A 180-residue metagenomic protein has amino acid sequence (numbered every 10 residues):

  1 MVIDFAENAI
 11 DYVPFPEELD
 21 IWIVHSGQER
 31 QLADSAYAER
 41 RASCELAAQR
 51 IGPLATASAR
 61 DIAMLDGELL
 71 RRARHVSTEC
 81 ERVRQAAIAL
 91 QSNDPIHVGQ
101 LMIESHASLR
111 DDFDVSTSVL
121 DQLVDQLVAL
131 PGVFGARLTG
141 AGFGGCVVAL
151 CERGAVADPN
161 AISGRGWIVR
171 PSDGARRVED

Functional and structural regions predicted by a protein language model:
M1-G135, A149-D180: C-terminal nucleotide
G144-V148: N-terminal pre-core extensions flanking Radical SAM catalytic domains
